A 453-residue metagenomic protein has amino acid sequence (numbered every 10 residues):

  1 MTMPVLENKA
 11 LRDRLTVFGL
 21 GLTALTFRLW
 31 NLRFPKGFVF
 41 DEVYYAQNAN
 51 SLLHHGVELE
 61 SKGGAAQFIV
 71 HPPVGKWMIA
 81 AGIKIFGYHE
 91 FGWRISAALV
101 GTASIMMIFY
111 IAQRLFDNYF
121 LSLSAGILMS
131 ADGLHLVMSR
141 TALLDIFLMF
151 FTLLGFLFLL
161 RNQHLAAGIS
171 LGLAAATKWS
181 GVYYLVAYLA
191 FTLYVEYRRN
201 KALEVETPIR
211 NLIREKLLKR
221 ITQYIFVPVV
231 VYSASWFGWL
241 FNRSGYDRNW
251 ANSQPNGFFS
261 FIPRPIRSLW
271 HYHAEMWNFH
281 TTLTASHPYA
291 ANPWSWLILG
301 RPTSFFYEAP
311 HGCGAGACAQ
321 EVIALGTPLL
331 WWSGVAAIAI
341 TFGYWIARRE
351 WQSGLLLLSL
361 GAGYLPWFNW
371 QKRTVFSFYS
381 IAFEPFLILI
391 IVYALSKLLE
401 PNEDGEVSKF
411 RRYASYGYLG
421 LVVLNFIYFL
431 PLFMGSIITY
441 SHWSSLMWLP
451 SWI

Functional and structural regions predicted by a protein language model:
T2-N8, A190, E196-N200, E206-Y224 (+3 more regions): Transmembrane helical bundles and short interhelical boundary loops of multi-pass, membrane-embedded
D13-L20, I108-A131, H164-A166, G354-L357: Transmembrane-helix signature of polytopic, membrane-embedded enzymes that assemble or transfer cell-envelope glycans
G21-A24, A125-S130, V137, L157 (+2 more regions): Short helix- or helix-capping micro-motifs that position conserved polar/aromatic residues at function-defining sites
F27-N31, V43-W77, A81, I85: Extracytosolic helix-loop segments that constitute the early lumenal/periplasmic catalytic or substrate-binding loops
F34-H55, V229-S295, L299, T439-M447: Aromatic-rich transmembrane-lumenal/periplasmic boundary elements in polytopic membrane proteins
F38-V39, A97, L134-D145: Short acidic/glycine- and proline-prone juxtamembrane loop motifs at membrane-interface regions of multi-pass membrane
F91, I95-F116, L154, I340: Transmembrane-helix motifs of polytopic, lipid-linked glycan transferases
M107-Y110, F147-L171, L189, V195-Y197 (+1 more regions): Specific aromatic-rich, kink-prone transmembrane helix
